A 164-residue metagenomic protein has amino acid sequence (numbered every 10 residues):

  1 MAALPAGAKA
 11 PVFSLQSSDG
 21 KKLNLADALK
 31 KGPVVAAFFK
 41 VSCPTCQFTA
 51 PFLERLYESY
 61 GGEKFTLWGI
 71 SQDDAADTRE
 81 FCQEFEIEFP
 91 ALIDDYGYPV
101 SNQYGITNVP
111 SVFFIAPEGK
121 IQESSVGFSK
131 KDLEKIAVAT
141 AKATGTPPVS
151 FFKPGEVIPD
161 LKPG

Functional and structural regions predicted by a protein language model:
M1-V34, R79, E84, G105-N108 (+1 more regions): Non-globular targeting/processing and membrane-anchoring segments
Q16, P44, Q122: Nucleotide phosphate-binding site architecture
G20, F113-Q122, V126: Short, glycine-anchored, charge-dense loop/turn motifs used at functional sites
L25-Q47, L53: Short active-site neighborhood of thiol/selenol oxidoreductases, capturing the structured segment around
K40, Q72, P117: Cofactor-binding loop segments of dinucleotide-utilizing enzymes, especially the Rossmann-like FAD- and NAD(P)+-binding
Q47-F85, P99-V100: Structural microenvironment flanking redox-active thiols in thiol-disulfide oxidoreductases
Q83-E118: Short, internal strand/loop/helix patches that form the active-site neighborhood or redox-interaction surface
